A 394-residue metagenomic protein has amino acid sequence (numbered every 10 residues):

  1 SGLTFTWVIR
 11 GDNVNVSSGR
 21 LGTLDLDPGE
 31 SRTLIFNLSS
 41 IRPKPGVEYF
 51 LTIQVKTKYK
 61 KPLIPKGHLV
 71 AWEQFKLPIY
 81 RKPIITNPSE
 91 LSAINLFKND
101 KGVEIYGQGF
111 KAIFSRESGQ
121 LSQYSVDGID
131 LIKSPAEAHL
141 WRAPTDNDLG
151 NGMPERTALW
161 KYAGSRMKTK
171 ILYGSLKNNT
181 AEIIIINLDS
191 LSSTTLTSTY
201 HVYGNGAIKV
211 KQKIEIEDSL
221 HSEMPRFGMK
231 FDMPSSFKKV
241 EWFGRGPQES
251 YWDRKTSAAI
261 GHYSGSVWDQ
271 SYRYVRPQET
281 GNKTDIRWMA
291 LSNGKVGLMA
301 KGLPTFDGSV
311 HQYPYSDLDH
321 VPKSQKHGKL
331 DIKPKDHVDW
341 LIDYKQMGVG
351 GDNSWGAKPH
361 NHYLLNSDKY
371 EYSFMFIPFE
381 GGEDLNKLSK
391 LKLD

Functional and structural regions predicted by a protein language model:
G2-L3, I9-L21, L69, S192-T194 (+1 more regions): Short beta-strand and strand-turn-strand segments in soluble, beta-rich domains
F5-I64: Intrinsically disordered, low-complexity Pro/Gly/Ser/Thr-rich segments with frequent PxxP/GP/PP motifs and embedded
G11, D25, N37-G46, K61 (+1 more regions): Beta-strand/loop-rich accessory regions of lumenal/periplasmic or secreted enzymes, predominantly carbohydrate-active
V16, P65-W72, L131: Local beta-strand/beta-hairpin segments that build beta-sheet-rich folds
